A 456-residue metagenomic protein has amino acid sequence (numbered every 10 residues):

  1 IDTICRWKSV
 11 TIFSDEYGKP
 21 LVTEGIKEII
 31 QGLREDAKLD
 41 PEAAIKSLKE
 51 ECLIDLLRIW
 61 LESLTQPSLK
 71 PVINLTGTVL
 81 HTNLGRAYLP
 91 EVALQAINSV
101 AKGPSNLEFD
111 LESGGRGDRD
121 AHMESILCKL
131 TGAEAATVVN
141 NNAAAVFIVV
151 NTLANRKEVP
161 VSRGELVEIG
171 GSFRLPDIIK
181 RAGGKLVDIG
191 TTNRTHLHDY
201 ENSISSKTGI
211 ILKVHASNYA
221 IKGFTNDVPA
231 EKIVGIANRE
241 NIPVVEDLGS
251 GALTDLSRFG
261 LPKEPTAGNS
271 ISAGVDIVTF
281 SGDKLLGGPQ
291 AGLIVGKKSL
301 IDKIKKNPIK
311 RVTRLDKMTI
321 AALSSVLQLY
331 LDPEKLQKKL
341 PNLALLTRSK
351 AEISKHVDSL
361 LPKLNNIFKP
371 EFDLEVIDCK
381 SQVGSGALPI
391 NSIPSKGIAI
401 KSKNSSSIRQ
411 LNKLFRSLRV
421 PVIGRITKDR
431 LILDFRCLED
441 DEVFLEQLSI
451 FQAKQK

Functional and structural regions predicted by a protein language model:
I1-E62: Long amphipathic alpha-helical segments
Q31, L75-T76, R86-E112: Glycine-rich phosphate-binding segment of PLP-dependent enzymes
S68-L69, A136, F280, V420-R425: A short linear hydrophobic-aromatic micro-motif
I73-G77, L286-P289, I393, R425-L431: Short Gly/Ser/Thr- and Asp/Glu-enriched loop/turn motifs at secondary-structure junctions
A87-E91, Q95, K401-K456: PLP-dependent enzyme catalytic core of the Aspartate aminotransferase-like
G114-Y330: Conserved PLP-enzyme active-site core in the AAT-like
S299, N307-P308, L315-N365, I377-K380 (+1 more regions): Structural motif of enzymes handling amino- and sulfur-group chemistry
K363-K428: Catalytic-core signal marking the mid-to-C-terminal active-site face
